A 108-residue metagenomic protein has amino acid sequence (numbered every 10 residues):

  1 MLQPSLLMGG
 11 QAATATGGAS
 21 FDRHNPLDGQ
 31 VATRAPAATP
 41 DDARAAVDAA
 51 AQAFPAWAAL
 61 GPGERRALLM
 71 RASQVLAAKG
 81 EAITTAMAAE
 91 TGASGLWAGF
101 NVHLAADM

Functional and structural regions predicted by a protein language model:
M1-R34, A67, R71: Terminal low-complexity tails and localization/encapsulation signals of metabolic enzymes
A32-M108: Glycine-rich loop-to-alpha-helix module at the N-terminal edge of alpha/beta enzyme cores
